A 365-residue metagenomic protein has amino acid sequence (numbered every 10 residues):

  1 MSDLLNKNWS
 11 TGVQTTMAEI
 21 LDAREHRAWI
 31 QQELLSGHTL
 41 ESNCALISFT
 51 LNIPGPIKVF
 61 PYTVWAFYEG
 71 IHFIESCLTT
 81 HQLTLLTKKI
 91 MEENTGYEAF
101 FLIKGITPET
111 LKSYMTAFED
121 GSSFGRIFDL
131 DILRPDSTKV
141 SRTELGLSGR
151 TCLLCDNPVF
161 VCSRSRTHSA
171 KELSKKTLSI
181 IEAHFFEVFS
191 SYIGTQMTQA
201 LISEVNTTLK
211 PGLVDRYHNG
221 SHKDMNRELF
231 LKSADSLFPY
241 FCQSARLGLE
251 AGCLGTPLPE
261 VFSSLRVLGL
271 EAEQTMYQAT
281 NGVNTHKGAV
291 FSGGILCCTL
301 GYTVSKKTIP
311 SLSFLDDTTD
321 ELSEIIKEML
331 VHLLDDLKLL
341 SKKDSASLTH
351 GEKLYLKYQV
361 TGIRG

Functional and structural regions predicted by a protein language model:
S2-C77, H81-L83, N94, S113 (+1 more regions): Long, contiguous binding/interaction regions
L46-T107, N226, F230-E250: Short, well-structured hydrophobic secondary-structure segments
V59-F60, T107-Y114, S311-L315: Short, conserved charged micro-motifs
T87-I90, T138-E144, Y277-T285: Catalytic micro-motifs at enzyme active sites that drive phosphoryl/nucleotidyl and oxygen chemistry
F100-A117, L354-G365: A contiguous pocket-lining binding segment that forms or flanks enzyme active sites
C152, F291-G294, D316: Internal, hydrophobic cores of structured domains that mediate oligomerization or house catalytic pockets within large
S179-G252, T256, F262, G301-G365: Phosphate-rich cofactor/ligand-interacting catalytic cores and adjacent structured alpha/beta frameworks
Q243-T303: Long, hydrophobic/aromatic-enriched structural stretches that serve as scaffold segments
